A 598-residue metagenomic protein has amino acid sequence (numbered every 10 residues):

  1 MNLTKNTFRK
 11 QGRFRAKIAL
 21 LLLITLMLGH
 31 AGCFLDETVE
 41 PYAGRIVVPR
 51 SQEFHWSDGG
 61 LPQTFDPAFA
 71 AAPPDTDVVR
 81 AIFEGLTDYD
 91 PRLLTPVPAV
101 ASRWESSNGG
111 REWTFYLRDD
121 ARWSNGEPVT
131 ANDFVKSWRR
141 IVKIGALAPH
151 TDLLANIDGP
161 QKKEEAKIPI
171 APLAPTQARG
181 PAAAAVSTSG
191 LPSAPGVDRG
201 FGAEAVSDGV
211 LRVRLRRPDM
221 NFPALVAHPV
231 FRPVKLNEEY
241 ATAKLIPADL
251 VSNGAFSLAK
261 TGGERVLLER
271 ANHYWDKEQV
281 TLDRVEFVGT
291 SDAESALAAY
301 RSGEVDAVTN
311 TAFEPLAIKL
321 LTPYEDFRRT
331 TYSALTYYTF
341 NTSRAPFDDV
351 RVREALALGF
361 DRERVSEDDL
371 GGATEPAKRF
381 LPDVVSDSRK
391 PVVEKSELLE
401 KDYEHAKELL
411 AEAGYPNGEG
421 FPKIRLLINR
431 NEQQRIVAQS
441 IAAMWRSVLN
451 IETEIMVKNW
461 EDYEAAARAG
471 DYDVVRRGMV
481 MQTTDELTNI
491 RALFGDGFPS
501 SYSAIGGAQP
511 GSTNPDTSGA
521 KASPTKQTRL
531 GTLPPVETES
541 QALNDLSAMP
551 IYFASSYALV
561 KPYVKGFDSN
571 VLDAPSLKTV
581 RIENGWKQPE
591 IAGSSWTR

Functional and structural regions predicted by a protein language model:
R45, D58-D77, V100, E127 (+7 more regions): A structural "hinge/loop" feature
W56-N108, R139, D249-S252: N-terminal lobe/hinge region of extracytoplasmic solute-binding protein
S102-L153, R212-R214, A299, P346: Aromatic- and charge-enriched surface segment that lines or borders ligand/interaction sites
A166, L173-G200, E204, G209 (+5 more regions): Gly/Pro-rich hinge or "lid" segments in bacterial periplasmic/extracellular proteins
E204, L399, I451-R468, R477-M481 (+3 more regions): Extracytoplasmic/peripheral linker and loop segments enriched in polar/acidic and small residues with frequent Thr/Pro
A259-L267, E286-R344, E367: Extracellular/periplasmic solute-recognition and catalytic clefts
G263, A411-Q482, S556: Ligand/substrate-recognition segments at binding pockets and active sites
E375-E412, R430-I436, T525: Structural transition elements
